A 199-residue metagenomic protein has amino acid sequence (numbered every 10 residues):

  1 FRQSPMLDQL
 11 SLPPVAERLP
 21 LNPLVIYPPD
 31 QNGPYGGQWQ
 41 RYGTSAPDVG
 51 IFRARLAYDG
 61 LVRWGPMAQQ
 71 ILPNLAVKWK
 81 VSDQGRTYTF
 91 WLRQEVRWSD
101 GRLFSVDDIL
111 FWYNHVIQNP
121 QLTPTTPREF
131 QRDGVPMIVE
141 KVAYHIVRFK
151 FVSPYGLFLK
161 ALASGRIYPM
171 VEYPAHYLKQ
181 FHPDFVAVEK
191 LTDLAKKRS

Functional and structural regions predicted by a protein language model:
R2, P14, L56, N74 (+4 more regions): Extracytoplasmic/secreted proteins, especially bacterial periplasmic and envelope-associated proteins
P5-Q9, P13-Q84, N114: N-terminal lobe/hinge region of extracytoplasmic solute-binding protein
D8-L12, P66, N114-Q121, V152-G156 (+1 more regions): Sec-exported extracytoplasmic/periplasmic mature domains
V15-E17, T123-R128: Surface-exposed patches in mature extracellular/periplasmic domains of secreted proteins
T44-P47, P66-M67, Q84-R86, R93-E95 (+4 more regions): Solvent-exposed coil/turn segments that connect beta secondary-structure elements in extracytoplasmic/periplasmic
A57, L75, R86-Y88, L92 (+2 more regions): Envelope-exposed proteins and targeting segments
K78-T123, R148-K150, F158-L159: Aromatic- and charge-enriched surface segment that lines or borders ligand/interaction sites
R128-S199: Surface-exposed binding/hinge segments that line and control ligand-binding clefts or catalytic entry sites
